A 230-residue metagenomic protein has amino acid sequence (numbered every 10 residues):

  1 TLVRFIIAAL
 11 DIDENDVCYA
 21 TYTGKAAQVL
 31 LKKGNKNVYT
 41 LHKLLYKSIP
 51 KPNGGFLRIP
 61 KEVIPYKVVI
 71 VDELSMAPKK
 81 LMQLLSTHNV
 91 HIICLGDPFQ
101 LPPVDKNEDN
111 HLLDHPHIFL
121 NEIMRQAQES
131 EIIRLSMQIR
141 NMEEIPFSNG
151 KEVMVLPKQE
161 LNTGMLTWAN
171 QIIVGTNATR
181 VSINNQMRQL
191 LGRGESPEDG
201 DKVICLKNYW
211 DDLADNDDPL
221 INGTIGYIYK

Functional and structural regions predicted by a protein language model:
T1-S148: ASCE P-loop NTPase helicase motor core
Q83-L84, H88-V90, L95-K230: Conserved helicase motor core of P-loop NTPases
